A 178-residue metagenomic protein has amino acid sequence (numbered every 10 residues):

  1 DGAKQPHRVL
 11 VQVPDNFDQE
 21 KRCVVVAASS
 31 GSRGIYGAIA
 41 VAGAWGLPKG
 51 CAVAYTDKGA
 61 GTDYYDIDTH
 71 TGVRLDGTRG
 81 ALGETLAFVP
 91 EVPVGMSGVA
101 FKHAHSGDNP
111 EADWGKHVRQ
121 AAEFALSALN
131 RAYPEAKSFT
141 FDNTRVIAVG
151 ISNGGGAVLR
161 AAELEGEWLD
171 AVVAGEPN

Functional and structural regions predicted by a protein language model:
D1-C23, S32-G43, P48, A100-D108 (+4 more regions): Catalytic-loop region of hydrolases
D18-K21, P134-T144, E167-W168: Short helix-terminating capping/connector loops at secondary-structure junctions
V24, S30-E84: Hydrophobic or amphipathic alpha-helical targeting/insertion segments
A81-S97, K102-K137: Alpha/beta-hydrolase active-site loop
R119, L159-E163: Short, hydrophobic alpha-helix immediately C-terminal to the catalytic nucleophile
I147-V158: Gly/Ala-rich beta-loop-alpha elbow adjacent to hydrolase catalytic centers
V173-N178: Active-site nucleophile loop of the alpha/beta-hydrolase fold
